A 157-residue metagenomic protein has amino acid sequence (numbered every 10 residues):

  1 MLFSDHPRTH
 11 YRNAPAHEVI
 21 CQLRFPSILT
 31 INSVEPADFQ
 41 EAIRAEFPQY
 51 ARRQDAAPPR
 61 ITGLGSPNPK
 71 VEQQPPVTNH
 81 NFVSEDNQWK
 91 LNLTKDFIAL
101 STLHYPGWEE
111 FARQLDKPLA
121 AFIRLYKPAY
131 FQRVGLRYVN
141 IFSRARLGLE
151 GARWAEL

Functional and structural regions predicted by a protein language model:
M1, R8, P76-V83, R133-L157: Aromatic/basic-lined ligand-recognition segments that form π-stacking hydrophobic pockets flanked by Lys/Arg to engage
M1-L93: N-terminal low-complexity, intrinsically disordered segments
P15-Q22, Q88-Y105, F131-V139: Glycine-rich, often proline-containing surface loops adjacent to acidic residues and nearby aromatics that form
L23, D38-A45, R113, K117 (+2 more regions): Charged/polar, solvent-exposed surface patches and flexible loops
S27, P106, F142: Short loop/turn segments at secondary-structure transitions that flank enzyme active sites
N32-S33, F111, A145-G148: A short acidic (Asp/Glu
A51-L64, R124-F142: Short glycine-rich, low-complexity/disordered patches
S84-Y126: Hydrophobic alpha-helical segments and helix pairs
